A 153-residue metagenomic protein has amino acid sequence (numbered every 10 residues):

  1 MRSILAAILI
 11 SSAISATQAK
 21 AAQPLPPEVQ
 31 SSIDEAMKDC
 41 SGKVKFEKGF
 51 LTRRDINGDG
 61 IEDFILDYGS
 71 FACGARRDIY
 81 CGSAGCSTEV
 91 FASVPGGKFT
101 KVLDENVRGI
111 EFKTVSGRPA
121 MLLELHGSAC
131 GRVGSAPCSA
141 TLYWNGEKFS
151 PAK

Functional and structural regions predicted by a protein language model:
R2-A6, Q18-P27, E35-S41, I110-K153: Acidic, small-residue rich beta-repeat scaffolds with periodic aromatic anchors
L9-A16: Hydrophobic core
C40-F50, K101-V115: Repeat-based blade/solenoid architectures
I56-G69, S116-L125: Acidic/hydrophobic-patterned starts of short beta strands in beta-sheet-rich repeat architectures
G69-F71, P95-G96, H126, E147: Solvent-exposed coil/turn segments that connect beta secondary-structure elements in extracytoplasmic/periplasmic
S70-C81, H126-G134: Short, conserved, GDST-rich strand-edge loop motifs in beta-rich repeat architectures
S83-S93, C138-G146: Beta-propeller blade signature
G96-E105, P151: Blade-edge beta-strand/turn elements of extracellular beta-propeller and related beta-sheet repeat scaffolds
